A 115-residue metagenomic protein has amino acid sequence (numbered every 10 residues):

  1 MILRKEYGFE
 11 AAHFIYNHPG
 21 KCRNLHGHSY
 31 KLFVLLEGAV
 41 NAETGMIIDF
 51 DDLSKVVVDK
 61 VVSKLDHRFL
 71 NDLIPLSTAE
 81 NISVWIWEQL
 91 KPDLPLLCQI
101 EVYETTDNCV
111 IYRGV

Functional and structural regions predicted by a protein language model:
M1-V115: Charge-rich, low-complexity N-terminal segments
